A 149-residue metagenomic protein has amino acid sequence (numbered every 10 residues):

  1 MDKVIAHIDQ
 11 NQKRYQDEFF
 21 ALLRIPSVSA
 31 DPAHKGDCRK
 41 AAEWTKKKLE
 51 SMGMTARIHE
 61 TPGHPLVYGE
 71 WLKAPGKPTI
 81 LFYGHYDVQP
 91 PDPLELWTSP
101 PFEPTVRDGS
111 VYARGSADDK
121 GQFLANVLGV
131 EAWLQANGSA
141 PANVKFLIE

Functional and structural regions predicted by a protein language model:
D2-S116, F123, W133-A142: Acidic/His- and Gly-rich active-site-bordering loop/insert found across diverse amide/peptide-bond hydrolases
P141-E149: Histidine/acidic-residue-rich, glycine-tolerant segments that coordinate divalent metal ions
